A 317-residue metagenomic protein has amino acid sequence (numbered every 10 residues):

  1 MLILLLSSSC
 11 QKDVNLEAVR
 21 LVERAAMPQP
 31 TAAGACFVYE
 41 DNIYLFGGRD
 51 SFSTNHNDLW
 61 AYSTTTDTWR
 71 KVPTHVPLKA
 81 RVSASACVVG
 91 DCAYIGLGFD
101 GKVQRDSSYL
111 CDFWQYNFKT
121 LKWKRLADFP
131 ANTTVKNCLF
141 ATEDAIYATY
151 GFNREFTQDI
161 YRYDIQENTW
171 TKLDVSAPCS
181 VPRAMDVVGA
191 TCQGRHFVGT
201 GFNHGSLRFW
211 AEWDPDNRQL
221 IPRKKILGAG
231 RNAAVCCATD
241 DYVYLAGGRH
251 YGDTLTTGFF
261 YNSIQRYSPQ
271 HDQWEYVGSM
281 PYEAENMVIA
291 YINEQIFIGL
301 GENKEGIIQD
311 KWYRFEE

Functional and structural regions predicted by a protein language model:
M1-I3: Sec-dependent signal peptide recognition, specifically the positively charged N-region followed immediately by
L6-S9: C-terminal motif of bacterial Sec signal peptides marking the signal peptidase cleavage site
Q11-E317: Kelch-like beta-propeller repeat domains
